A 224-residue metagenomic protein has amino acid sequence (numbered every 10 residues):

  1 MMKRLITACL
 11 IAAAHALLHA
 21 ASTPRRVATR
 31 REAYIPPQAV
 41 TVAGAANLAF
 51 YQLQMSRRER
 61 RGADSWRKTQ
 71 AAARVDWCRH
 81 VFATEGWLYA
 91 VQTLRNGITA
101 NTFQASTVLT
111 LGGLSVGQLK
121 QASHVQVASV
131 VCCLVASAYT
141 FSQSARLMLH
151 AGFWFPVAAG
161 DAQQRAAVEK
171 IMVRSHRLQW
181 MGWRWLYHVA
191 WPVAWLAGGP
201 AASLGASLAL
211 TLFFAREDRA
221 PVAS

Functional and structural regions predicted by a protein language model:
R4-A21: N-terminal chloroplast transit peptides
R26-A39, S224: N-terminal plastid-targeting presequences
Y34-P37, Q118-V125, L196-A202: Membrane-lumen (extracellular) interface motif
P37-W66, Q104-L114, V127-L149: Hydrophobic alpha-helical membrane-embedded segments
Q54-T93: Membrane-interface amphipathic/juxtamembrane segments adjacent to transmembrane helices
D64-H80, H150-M172: Juxtamembrane inter-helical linkers in multi-pass membrane proteins
L88-L114, R177-S203: Transmembrane alpha-helical segments and their cytosolic interface motifs in multi-pass membrane proteins
A122-L149, A201-S224: Alpha-helical transmembrane segments and their immediate juxtamembrane interface regions
